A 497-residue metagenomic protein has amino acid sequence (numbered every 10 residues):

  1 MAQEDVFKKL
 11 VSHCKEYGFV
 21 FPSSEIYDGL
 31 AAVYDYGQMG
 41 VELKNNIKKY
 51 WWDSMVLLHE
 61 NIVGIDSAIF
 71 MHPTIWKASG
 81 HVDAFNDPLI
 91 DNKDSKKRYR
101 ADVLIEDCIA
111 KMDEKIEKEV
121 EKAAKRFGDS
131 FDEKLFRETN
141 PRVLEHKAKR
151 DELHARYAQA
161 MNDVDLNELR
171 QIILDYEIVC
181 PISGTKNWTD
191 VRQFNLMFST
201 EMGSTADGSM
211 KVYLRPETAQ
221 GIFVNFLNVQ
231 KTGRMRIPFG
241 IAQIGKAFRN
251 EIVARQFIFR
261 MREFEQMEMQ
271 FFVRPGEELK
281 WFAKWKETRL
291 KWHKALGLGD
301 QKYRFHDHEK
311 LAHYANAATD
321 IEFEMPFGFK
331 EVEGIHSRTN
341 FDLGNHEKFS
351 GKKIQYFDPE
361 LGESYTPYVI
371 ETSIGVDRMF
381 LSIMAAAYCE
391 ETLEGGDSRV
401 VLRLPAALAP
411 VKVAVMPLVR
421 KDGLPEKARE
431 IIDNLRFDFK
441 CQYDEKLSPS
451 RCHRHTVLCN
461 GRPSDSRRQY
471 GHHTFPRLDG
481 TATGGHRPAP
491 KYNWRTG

Functional and structural regions predicted by a protein language model:
M1-G497: NTP/phosphate- and nucleic-acid-binding module
